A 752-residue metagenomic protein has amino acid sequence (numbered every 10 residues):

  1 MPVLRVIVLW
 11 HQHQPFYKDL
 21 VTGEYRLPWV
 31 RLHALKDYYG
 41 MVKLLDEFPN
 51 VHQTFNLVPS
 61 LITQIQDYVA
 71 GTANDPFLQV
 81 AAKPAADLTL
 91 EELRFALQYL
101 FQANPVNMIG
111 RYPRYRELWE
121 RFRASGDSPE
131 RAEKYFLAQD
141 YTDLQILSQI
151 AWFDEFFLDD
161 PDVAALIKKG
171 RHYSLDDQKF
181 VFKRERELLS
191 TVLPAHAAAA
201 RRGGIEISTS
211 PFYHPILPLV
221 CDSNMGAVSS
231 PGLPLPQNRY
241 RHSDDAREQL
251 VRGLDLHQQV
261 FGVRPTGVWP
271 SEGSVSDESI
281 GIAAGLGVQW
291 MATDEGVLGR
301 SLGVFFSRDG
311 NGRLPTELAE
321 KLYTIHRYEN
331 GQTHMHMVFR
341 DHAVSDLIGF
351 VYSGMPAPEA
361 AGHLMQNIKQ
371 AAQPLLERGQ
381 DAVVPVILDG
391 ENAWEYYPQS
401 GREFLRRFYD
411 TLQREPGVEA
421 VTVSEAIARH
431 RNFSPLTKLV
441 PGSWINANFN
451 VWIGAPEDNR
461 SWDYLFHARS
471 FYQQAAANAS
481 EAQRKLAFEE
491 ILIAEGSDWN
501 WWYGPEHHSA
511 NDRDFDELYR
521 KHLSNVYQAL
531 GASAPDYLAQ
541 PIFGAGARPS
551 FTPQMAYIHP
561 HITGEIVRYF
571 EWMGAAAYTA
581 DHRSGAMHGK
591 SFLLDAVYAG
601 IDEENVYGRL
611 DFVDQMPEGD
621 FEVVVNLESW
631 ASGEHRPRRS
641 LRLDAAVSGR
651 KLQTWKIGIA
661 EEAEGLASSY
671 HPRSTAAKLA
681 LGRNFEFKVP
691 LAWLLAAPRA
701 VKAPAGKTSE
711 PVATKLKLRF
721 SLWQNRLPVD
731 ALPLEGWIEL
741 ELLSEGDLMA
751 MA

Functional and structural regions predicted by a protein language model:
P2, L44-F48, L193-T209, N224-G226 (+3 more regions): Acidic (Asp/Glu)-rich catalytic clusters
P2-L166, S307-A556: Active-site and substrate-binding clefts of carbohydrate-active enzymes
I167, R171-Y173, Q178-A199, G204-E206 (+2 more regions): Long amphipathic alpha-helical scaffold segments
S210, G564, N605-V613, F685-P690: Short, well-ordered beta-strand segments enriched in hydrophobic/aromatic residues
L235-P270, E329, K369-I387: CE4/NodB-like, metal-dependent polysaccharide N-deacetylase domain that modifies extracellular/periplasmic N-acetylated
D244-G310, N392-L412: Catalytic domains of cell-wall/extracellular-matrix polysaccharide-remodeling enzymes, centered on de-N-acetylation
S550-Y557, N626-R650, A692-A752: Acidic/polar low-complexity flexible segments
I562, I566, D614-N684, I738-M751: Extracellular/luminal beta-rich ligand-recognition and adhesion surfaces characterized by aromatic-Gly/Pro-enriched
